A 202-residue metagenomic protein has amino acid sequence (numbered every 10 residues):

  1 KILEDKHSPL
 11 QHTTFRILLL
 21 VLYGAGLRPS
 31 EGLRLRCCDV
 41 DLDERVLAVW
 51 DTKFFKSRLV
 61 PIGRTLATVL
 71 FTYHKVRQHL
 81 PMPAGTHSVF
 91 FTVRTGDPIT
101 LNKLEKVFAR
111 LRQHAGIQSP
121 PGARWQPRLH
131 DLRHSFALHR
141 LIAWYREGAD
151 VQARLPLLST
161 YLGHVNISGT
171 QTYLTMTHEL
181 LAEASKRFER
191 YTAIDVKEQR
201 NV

Functional and structural regions predicted by a protein language model:
K1-V202: Conserved catalytic core of the tyrosine transesterase superfamily
